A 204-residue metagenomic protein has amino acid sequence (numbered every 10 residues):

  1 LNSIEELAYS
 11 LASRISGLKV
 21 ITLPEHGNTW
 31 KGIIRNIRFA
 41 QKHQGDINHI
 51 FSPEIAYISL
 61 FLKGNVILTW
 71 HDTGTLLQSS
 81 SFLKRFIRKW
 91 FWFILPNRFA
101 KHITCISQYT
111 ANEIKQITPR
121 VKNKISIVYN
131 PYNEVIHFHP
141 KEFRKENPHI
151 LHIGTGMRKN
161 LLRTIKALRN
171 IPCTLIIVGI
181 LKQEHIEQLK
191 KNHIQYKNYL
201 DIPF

Functional and structural regions predicted by a protein language model:
L1-F204: Carbohydrate transferase catalytic cores enriched for Leloir-type hexosyltransferases
